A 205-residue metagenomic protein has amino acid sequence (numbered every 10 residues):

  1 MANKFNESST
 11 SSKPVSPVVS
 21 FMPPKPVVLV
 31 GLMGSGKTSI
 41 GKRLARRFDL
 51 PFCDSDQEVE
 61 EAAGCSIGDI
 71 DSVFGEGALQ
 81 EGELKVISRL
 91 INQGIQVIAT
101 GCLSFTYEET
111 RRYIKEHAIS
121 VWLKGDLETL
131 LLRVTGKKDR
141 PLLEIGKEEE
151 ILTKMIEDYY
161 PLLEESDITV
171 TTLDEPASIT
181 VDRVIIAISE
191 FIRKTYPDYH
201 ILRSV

Functional and structural regions predicted by a protein language model:
A2-M22, R43, R47, Q93 (+1 more regions): NTP-dependent small-molecule kinase module
L29: Hydrophobic anchor at the beta1->P-loop junction of P-loop NTPases
L32: P-loop (Walker A) phosphate-binding loop of NTP-binding proteins
S35: ATP-binding Walker
T38: Walker A/P-loop
R46-S55: Post-Walker A helix-loop "phosphate-sensing" segment adjacent to the P-loop in P-loop NTPases
D54-K115, R140: ATP-dependent small-molecule kinase phosphotransfer cores that center on conserved nucleotide phosphate-binding segments
E116-P161: A glycine- and Lys/Arg-enriched "phosphate-lid" helix/loop adjacent to the NTP-binding pocket of small-molecule kinases
